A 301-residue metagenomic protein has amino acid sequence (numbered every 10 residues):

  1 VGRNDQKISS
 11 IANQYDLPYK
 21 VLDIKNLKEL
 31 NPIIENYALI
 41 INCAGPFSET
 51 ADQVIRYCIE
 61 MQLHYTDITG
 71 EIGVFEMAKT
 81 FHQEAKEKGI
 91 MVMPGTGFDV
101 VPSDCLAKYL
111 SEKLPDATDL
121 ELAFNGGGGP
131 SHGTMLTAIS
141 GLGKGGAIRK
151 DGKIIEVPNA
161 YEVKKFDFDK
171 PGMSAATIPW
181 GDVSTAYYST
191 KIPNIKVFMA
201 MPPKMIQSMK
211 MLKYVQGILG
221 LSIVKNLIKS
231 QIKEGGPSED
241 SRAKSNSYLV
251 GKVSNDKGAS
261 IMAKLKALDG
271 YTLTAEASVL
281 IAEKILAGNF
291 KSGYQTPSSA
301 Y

Functional and structural regions predicted by a protein language model:
V1-D5, D23-I24: N-terminal Rossmann-fold cofactor-binding loop
I11-L17, F81: Short, conserved SAM-binding/catalytic segment of Class I S-adenosyl-L-methionine-dependent methyltransferases
Y15, I34-I40, E60-L63: Short acidic/histidine-rich motifs immediately flanking catalytic phosphotransfer sites in two-component signaling
V21-T50: Conserved Rossmann-fold cofactor-binding substructure of NAD(P)-dependent oxidoreductases
P46, I55-F75: ADP-ribose/adenylate-binding Rossmann-like module
I68-M91: Rossmann-fold NAD(P)-binding glycine/threonine-rich loop
E112-N255, A259-M262, T272: Active-site-lining helix/loop region of Rossmann-like oxidoreductase modules
F290-Y301: C-terminal helix-rich "cap/oligomerization" subdomain common to oxidoreductases
